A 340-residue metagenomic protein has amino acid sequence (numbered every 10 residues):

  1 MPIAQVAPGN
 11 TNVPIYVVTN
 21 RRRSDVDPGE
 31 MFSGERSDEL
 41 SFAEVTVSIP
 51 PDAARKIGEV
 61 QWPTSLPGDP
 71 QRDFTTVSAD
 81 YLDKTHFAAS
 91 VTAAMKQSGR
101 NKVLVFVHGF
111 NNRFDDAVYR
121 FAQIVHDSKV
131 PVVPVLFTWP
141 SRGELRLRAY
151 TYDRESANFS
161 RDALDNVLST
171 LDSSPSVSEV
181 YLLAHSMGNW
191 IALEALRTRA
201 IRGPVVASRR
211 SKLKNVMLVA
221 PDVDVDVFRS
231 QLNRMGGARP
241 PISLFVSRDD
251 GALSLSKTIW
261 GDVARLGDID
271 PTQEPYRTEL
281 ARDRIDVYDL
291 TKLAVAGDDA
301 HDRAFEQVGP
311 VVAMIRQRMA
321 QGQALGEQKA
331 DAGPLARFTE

Functional and structural regions predicted by a protein language model:
P2-D80, A88-V91, M95-S98, V118-D127 (+4 more regions): Lipolytic serine-hydrolase domain surface
K102: Alpha/beta-hydrolase fold active-site loops
V105-G109, H185: The conserved beta1-alpha1 loop
H108, L193, V219: Residues lining the SAM
G109-N111, R154: Flexible, glycine/proline-enriched loop segments at strand-loop-helix junctions that form or flank small-ligand binding
F114-D116: Short N-terminal helix/helix-N-cap motif within the alpha/beta-hydrolase-1
L164, A184-G188, A192: Gly/Ala-rich beta-loop-alpha elbow adjacent to hydrolase catalytic centers
